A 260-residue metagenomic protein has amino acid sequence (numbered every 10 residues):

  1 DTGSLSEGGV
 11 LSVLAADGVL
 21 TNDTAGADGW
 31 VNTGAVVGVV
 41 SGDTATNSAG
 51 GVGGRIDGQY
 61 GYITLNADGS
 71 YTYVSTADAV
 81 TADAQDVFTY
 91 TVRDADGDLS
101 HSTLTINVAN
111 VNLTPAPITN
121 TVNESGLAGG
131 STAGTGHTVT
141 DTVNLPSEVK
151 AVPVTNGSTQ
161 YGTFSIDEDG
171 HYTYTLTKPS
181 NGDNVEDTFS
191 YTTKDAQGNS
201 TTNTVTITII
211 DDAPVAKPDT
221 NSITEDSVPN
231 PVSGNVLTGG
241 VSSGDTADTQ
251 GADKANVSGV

Functional and structural regions predicted by a protein language model:
D1-V260: Acidic/polar, solvent-exposed loop/turn segments
